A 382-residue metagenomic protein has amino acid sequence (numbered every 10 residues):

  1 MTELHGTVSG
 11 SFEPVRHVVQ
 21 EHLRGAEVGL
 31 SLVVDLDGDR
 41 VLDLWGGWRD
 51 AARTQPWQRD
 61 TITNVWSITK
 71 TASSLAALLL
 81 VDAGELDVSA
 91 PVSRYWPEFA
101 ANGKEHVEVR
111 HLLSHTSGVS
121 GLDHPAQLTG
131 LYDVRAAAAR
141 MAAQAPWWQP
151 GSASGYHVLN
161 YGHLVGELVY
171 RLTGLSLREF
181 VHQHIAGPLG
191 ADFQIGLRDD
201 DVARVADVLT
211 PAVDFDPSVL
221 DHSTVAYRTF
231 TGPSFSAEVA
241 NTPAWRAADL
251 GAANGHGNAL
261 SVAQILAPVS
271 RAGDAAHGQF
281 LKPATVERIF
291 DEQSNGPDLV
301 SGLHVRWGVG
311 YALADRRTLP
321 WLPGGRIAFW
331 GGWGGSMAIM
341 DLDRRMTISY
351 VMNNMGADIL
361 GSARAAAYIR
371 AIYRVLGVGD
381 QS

Functional and structural regions predicted by a protein language model:
E3-W66: Short, conserved catalytic-motif segment at the N-terminal edge
E13-V19, G38, I62-S89, V165-Y170 (+2 more regions): Active-site SXXK
R16, Q20, L78, V92-S93 (+9 more regions): Non-transmembrane alpha-helical segments in soluble domains of secreted/periplasmic/extracellular proteins
L42, I62, G121-R204, P243 (+1 more regions): Catalytic-site signature segments of enzymes, centered on catalytic residues
R59, N64-I68, D82-H124, A143 (+2 more regions): Active-site helix/loop module of the DD-peptidase/beta-lactamase fold, centered on the serine-lysine SxxK catalytic
H115, Y161-L168, A253-A275, S336-N353: Active-site-proximal alpha-helical segments within enzyme catalytic domains
A206-G257, E287-D343, G379: Active-site Gly/Thr loop motif
R271, T285, F290-P297, D358-S382: Short, gly/Ser/Thr-rich active-site loops of penicillin-recognizing serine hydrolases
